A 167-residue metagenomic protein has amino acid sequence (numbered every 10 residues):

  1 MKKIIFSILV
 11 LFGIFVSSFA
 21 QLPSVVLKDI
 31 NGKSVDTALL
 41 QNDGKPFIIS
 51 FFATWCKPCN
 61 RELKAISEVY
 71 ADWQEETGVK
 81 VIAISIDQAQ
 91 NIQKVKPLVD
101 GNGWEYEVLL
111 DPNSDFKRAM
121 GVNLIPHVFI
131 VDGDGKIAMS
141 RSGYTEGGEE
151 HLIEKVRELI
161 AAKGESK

Functional and structural regions predicted by a protein language model:
M1-I4: Positively charged n-region of N-terminal signal peptides that target proteins for export
S7-S17: Bacterial N-terminal signal peptides
F19-Q21, K33: Boundary of Sec targeting at the N-terminus
V26-P46: A short beta-strand-turn-helix
G44-F47, F52-W55, L124: Short pre-active-site segment immediately N-terminal to redox-active cysteine/selenocysteine motifs in thiol-based
R61-G101, N113-K117: Structural microenvironment flanking redox-active thiols in thiol-disulfide oxidoreductases
L98-D134: Short, internal strand/loop/helix patches that form the active-site neighborhood or redox-interaction surface
I130-K167: Thiol-/selenol-based redox modules, centered on thioredoxin-like and closely related oxidoreductase domains
